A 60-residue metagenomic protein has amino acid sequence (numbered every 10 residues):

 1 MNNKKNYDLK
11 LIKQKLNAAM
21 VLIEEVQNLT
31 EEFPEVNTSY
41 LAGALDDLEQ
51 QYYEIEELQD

Functional and structural regions predicted by a protein language model:
M1-P34, Q51, E56: N-terminal acidic leader/helix
K10, E35-D46: Short, charged, amphipathic alpha-helical segments
